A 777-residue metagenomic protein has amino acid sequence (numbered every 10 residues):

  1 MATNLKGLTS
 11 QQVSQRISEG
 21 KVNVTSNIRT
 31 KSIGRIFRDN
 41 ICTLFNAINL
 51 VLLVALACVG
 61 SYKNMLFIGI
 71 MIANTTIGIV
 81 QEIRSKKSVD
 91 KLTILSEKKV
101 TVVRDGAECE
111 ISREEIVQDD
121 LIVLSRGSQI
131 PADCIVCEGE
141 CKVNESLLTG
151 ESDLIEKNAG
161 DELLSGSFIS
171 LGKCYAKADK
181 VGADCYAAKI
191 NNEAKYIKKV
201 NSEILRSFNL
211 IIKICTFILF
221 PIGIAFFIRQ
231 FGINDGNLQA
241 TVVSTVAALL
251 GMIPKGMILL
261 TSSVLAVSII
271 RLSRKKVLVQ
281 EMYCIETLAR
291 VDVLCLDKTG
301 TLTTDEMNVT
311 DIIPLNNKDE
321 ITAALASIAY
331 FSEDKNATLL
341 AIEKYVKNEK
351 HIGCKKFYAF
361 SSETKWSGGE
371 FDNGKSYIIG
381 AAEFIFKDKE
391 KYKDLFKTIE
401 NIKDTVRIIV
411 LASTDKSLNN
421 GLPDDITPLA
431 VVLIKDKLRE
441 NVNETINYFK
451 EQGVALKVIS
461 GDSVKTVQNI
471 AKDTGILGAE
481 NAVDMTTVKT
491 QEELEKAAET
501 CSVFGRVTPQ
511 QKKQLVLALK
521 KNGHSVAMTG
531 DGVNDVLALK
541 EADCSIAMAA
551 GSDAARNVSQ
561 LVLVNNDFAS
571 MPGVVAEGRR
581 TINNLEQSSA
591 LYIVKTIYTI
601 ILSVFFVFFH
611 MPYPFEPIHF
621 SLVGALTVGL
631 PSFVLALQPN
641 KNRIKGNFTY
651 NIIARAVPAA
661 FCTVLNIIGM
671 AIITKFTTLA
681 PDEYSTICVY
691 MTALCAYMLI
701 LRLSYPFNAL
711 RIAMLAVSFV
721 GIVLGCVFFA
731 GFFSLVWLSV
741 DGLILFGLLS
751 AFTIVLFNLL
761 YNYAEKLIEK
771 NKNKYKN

Functional and structural regions predicted by a protein language model:
T3-G7, Q11, R16-I28, M71-T76 (+3 more regions): Actuator/coupling domain of P-type ATPases
K21, D39-I79, E97-K98, K213-S244 (+8 more regions): Alpha-helical transmembrane segments of multi-pass membrane proteins, especially the membrane-embedded transport
V59, K63-E97, R104, N201-V293 (+4 more regions): Hydrophobic alpha-helical transmembrane segments
I77, A107, D179-G182, K195 (+11 more regions): Conserved beta-strand/loop elements of the cytosolic catalytic core of P-type E1-E2 ATPases, chiefly in the P-domain
E97-R206, V488-A498, S502: Cytosolic catalytic regions of P-type ion-transporting ATPases
F226, L259, G478-A527, A542 (+2 more regions): Membrane-embedded transport module
R290-P428, I434, N447-Y448, L456-Q468 (+4 more regions): Cytosolic catalytic regions of ATP/NTP-dependent phosphoryl-transfer enzymes
